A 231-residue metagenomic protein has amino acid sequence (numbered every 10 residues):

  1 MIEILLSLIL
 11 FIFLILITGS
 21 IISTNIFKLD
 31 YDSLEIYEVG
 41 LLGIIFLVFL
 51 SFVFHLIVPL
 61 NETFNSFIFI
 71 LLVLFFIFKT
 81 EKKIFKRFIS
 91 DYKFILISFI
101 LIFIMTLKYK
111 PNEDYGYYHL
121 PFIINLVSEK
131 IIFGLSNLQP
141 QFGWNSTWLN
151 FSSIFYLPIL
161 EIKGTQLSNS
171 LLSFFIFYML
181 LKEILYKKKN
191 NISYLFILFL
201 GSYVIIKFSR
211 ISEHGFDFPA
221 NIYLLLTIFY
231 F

Functional and structural regions predicted by a protein language model:
M1-K86: Membrane-embedded, hydrophobic transmembrane alpha-helices
F11-I15, S66-L71, L120, S173 (+1 more regions): Hydrophobic core segments of transmembrane alpha-helices in multi-pass, intramembrane catalytic enzymes
I21-D30, L74-F85, Y92-K93, T106-L107 (+2 more regions): Structural signal for the C-terminal ends of transmembrane alpha-helices and the immediately following loop
G43-V48, I97-S98, F174-I184, N190-F231: Membrane-embedded helix bundles of polyisoprenyl
F52-L60, K108-N112, I206-F216: Membrane-interface helix caps and helix-loop-helix hairpins in membrane proteins
F69-K79, I123-S128, L225-Y230: Alpha-helical transmembrane segments and their membrane-interface exit regions
I77, D91-D114, Y203-I205: Transmembrane signal-anchor helices characteristic of membrane glycosylation enzymes that use polyprenol
F103-S193, I211-E213: Active-site lumenal/periplasmic loops and adjacent helix-entry segments of GT-C-fold, multi-pass membrane
